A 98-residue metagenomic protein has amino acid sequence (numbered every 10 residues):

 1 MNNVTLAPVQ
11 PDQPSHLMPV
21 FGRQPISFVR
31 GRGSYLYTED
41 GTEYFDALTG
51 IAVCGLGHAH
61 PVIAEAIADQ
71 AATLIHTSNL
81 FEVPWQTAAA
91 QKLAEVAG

Functional and structural regions predicted by a protein language model:
M1-N2, T77: Intrinsically disordered, low-complexity segments enriched in Ser/Pro/Gly/Ala and basic residues
N2-R32, K92: Active-site-adjacent loop/helix segments that line or gate small-molecule/cofactor pockets in enzymes
A7-P8, T38-E39, A64-E65: Short, flexible segments with low predicted structural confidence
P25-A47: Active-site and channel-lining beta-strand-loop segments that bind or position nucleotide-derived/phosphorylated
Y44-G98: Glycine-rich loop-to-alpha-helix module at the N-terminal edge of alpha/beta enzyme cores
